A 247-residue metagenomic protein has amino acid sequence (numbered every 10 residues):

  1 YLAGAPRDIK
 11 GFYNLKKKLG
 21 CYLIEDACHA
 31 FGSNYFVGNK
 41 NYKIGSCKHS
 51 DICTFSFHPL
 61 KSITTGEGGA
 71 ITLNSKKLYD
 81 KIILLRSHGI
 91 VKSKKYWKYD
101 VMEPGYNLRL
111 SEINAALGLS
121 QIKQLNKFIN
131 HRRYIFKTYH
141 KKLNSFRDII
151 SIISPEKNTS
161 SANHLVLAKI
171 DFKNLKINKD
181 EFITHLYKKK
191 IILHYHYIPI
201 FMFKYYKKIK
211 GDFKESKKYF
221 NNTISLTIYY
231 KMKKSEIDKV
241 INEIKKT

Functional and structural regions predicted by a protein language model:
Y1-T65, A70-K77, S225: Active-site phosphate-binding strand-loop segment of PLP-dependent enzymes
A5-Y13, K18, A30, N34 (+2 more regions): PLP-dependent aminotransferase class I/II
